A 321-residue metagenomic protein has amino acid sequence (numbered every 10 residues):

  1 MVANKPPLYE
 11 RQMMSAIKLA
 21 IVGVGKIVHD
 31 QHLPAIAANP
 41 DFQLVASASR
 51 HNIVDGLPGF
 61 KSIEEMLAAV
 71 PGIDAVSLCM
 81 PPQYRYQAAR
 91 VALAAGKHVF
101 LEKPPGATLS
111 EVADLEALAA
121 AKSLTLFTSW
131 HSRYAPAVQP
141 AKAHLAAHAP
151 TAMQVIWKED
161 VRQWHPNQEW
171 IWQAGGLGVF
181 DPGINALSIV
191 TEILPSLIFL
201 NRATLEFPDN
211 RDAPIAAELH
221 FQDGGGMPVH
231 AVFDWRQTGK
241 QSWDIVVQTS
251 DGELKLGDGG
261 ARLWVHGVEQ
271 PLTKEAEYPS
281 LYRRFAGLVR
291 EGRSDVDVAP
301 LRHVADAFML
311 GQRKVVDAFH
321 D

Functional and structural regions predicted by a protein language model:
A3, Y9-R11, E65, A75-L78 (+2 more regions): C-terminal helix-rich "cap/oligomerization" subdomain common to oxidoreductases
N4-D55, R284: N-terminal Rossmann-like dinucleotide-binding module
I27, L256, P271-R283, V296: Active-site loop of classical SDR/Rossmann-like NAD(P)-dependent oxidoreductases, centered on the catalytic Tyr-X3-Lys
G56-E116: Beta-loop-alpha module in the N-terminal Rossmann-like domain of NAD(P)-dependent dehydrogenases, especially those
L101-E102, L126-T128, L256: Hydrophobic residues in well-ordered beta-strands that form the structural core
D114-H131, P150-M153: Rossmann-fold dehydrogenase core element
S132-N201: Predominantly a Rossmann-like dinucleotide-binding segment in NAD(P)-dependent oxidoreductases
L187-G260, R283-R293, M309-G311: Contiguous beta-strand/loop segments that form the cofactor/metal-binding neighborhood of enzyme cores
